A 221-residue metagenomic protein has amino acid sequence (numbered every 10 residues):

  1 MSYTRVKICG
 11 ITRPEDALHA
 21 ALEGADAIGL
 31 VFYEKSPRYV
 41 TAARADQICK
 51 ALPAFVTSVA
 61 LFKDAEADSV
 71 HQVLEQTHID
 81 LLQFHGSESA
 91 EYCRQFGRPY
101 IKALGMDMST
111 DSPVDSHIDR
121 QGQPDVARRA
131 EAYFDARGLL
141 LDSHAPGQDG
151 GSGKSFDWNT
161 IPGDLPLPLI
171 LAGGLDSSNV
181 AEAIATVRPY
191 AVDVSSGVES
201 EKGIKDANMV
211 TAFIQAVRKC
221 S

Functional and structural regions predicted by a protein language model:
M1-S221: Conserved N-terminal beta1-alpha1 strand-loop-helix module at the mouth
